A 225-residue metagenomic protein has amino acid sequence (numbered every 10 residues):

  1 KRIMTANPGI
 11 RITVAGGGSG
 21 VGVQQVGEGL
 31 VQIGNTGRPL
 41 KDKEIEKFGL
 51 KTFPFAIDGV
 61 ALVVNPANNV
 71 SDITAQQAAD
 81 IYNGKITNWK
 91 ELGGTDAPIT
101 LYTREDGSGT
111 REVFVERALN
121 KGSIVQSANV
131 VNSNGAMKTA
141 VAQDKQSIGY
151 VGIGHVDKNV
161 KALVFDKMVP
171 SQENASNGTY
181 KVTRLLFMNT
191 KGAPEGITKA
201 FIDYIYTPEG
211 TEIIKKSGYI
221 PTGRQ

Functional and structural regions predicted by a protein language model:
K1-Q225: Exported/periplasmic ABC-transporter solute-binding proteins
